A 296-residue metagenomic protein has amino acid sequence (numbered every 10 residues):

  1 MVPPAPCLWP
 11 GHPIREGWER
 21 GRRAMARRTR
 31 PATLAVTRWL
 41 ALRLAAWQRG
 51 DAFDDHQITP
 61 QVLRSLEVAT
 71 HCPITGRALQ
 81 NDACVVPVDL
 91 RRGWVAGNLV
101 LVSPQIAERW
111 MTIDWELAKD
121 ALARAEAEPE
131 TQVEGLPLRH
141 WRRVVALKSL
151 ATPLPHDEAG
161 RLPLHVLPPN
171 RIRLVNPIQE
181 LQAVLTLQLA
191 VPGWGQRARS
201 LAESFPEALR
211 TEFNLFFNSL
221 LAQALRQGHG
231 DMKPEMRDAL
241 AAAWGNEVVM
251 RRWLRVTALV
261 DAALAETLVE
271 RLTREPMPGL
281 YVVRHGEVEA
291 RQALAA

Functional and structural regions predicted by a protein language model:
M1-F53, P276-M277, Y281-V288: A boundary/linker detector
P10, R15-T29, K119-Q132, H156-V166 (+2 more regions): A broadly tuned preference for mixed-charge, low-complexity surface segments
T37, A41, A45, P60-R64 (+6 more regions): Generic detector of well-ordered alpha-helical segments enriched in charged/polar residues, highlighting helical
T37-R38, A46, T59, V95 (+3 more regions): Alpha-helix initiation/capping motif
R49-L117: Histidine-centered nuclease catalytic patch
V68, A123, A127-E130, A146-P155 (+5 more regions): Generic surface-pattern signal
V88-V100, E108-T152: Polybasic, low-complexity binding patches
D157-A296: C-terminal, charged low-complexity interaction regions
